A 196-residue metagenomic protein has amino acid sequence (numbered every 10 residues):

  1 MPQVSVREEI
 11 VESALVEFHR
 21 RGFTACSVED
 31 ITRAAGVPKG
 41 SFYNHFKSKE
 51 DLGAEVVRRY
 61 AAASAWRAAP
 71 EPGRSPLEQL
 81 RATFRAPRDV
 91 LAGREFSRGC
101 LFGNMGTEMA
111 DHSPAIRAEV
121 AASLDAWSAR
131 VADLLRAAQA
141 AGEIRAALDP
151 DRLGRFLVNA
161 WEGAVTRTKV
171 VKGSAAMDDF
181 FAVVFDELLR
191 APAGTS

Functional and structural regions predicted by a protein language model:
M1-S5, G194-S196: N-terminal intrinsically disordered/low-complexity leader segments
E9, S13-D51, E55: Helix-turn-helix
E55, A68-G99, P150-L157: Hydrophobic alpha-helical connector segments
R58-S64: Short, basic, alpha-helical segments at the C-terminal edge of helix-turn-helix-like DNA-binding modules
Q79, R94-A118: Amphipathic alpha-helical segments used for helix-helix packing
A82-V90, D125-A137, A141, R155 (+2 more regions): C-terminal peripheral helix-coil segments that are non-catalytic and often amphipathic
